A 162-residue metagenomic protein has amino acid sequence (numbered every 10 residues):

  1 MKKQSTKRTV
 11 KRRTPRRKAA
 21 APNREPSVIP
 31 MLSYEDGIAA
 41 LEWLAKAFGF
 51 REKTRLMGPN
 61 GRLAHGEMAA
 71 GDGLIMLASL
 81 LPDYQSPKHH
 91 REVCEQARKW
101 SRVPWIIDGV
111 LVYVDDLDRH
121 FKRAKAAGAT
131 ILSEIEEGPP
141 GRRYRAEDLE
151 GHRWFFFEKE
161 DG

Functional and structural regions predicted by a protein language model:
K2-L32, L41-E42, F48-L149, F156-G162: Vicinal oxygen chelate
Y34-D36: Conserved beta-strand-loop-alpha-helix junction that forms the acyl-donor binding cleft
